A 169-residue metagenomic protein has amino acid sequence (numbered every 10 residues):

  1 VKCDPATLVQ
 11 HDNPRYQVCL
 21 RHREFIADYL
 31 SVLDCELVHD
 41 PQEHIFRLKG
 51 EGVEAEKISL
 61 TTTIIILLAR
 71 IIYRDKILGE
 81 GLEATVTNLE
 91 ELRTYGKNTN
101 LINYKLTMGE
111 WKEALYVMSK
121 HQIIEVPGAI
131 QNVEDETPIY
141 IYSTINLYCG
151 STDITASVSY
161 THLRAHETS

Functional and structural regions predicted by a protein language model:
V1-K49: Eukaryotic partner-binding/assembly regions in large regulatory complexes
L8, L82-G96: Short acidic, hydrophobic short linear motifs in intrinsically disordered regions
Q10-V18, T94-L106: Short helix-coil junctions and helix-kink-helix linkers
Y29, E113-H121: Basic amphipathic alpha-helical segments that dock to polyanions
C35-V38, S119-I130: A short, conserved structural fragment
G50-E83: Short alpha-helical segments that sit at the start of domains
Q131-I154: Short, cationic-aromatic polyanion-contact patches
T161-T168: Conserved small/polar residues in nucleotide/adenosyl-binding loops
